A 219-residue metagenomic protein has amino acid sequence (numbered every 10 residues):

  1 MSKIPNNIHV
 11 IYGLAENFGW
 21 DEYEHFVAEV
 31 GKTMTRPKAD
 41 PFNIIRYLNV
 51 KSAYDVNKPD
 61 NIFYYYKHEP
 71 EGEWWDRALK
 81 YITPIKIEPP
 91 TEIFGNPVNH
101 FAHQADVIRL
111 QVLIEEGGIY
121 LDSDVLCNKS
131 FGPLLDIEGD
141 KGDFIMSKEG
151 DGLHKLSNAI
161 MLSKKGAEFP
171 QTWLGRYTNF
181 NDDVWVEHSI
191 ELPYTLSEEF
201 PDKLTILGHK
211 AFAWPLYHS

Functional and structural regions predicted by a protein language model:
M1-A105, S123-S219: Glycosyltransferase-associated regions of secretory-pathway enzymes, highlighting luminal stem/catalytic domains
D106-G118: Small-residue hinge/turn detector
